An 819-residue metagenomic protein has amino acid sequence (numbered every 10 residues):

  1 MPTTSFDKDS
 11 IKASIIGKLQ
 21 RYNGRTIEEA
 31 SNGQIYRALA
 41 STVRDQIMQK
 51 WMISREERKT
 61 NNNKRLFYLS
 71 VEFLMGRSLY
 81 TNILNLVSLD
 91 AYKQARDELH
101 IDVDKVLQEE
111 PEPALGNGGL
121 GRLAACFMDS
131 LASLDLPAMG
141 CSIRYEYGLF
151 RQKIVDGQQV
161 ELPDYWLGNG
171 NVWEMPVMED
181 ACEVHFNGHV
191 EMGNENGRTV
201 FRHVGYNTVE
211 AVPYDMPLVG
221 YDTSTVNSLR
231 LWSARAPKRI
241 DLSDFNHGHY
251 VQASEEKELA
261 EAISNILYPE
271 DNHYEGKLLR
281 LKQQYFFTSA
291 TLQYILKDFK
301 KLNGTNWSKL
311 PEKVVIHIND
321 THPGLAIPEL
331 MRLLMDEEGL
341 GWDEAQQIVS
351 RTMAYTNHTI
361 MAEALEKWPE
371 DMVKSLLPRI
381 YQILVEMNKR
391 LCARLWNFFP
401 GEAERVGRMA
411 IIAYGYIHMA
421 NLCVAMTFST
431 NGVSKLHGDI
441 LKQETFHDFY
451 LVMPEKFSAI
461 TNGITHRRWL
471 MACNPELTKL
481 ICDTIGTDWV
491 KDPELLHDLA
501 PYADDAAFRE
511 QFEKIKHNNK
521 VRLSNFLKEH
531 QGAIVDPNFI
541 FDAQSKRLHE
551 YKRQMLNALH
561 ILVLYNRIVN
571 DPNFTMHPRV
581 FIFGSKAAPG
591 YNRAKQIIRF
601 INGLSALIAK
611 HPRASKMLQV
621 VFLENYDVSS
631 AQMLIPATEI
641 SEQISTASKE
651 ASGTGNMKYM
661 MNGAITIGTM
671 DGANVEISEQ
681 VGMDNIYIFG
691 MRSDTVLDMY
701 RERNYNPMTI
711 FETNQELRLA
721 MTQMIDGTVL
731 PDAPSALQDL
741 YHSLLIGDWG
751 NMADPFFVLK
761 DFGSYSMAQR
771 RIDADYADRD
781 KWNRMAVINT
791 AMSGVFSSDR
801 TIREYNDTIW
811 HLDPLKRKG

Functional and structural regions predicted by a protein language model:
M1-G819: A conserved ligand/cofactor-binding region detector
